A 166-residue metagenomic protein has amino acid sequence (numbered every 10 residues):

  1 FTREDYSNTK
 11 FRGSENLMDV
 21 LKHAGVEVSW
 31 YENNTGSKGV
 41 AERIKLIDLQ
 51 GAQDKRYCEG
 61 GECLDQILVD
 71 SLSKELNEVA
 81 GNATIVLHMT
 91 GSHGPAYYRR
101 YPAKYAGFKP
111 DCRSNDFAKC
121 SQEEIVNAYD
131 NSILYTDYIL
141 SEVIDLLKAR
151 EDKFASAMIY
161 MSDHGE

Functional and structural regions predicted by a protein language model:
F1-R113: Active-site-proximal alpha/beta segments of enzymes that process anionic O-linked groups
F1-T2, R113-F117, I144, E166: Substrate-binding rim/cap in mid-to-C-terminal beta-strand-loop elements of soluble/periplasmic
E15, G81, D130, A155-S156: A structure-centric signal for secondary-structure junctions around beta-strands
D48-D54, C120-V126, A157-Y160: Generic detector of short, locally flexible boundary/turn motifs and exposed helical patches
G60, D116-N127, R150-E151: Alpha-helix capping and helix-coil boundary motifs
Y105, C120-I139: Active-site-proximal segments of metal-dependent phosphoesterases and phosphodiesterases across multiple
S132-E166: Metal-dependent active-site segment of extracytoplasmic phospho-/sulfohydrolases and closely related
